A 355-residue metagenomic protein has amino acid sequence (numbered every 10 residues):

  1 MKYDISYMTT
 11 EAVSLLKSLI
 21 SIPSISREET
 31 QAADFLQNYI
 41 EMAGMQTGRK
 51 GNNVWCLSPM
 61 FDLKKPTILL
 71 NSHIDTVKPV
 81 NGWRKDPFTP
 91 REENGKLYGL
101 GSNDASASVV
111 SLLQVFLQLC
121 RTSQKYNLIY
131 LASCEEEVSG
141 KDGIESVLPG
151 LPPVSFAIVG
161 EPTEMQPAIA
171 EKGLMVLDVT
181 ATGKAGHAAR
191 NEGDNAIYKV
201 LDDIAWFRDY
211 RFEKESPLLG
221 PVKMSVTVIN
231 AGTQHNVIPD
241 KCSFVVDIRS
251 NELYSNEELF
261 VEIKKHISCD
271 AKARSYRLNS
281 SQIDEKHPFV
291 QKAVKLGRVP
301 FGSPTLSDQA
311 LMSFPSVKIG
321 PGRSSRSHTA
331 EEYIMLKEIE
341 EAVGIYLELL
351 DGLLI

Functional and structural regions predicted by a protein language model:
M1-P79, K241-V245, L259-E262, L336-E340 (+1 more regions): N-terminal helical capping/dimerization or prosegment-like subdomains of hydrolases acting on amide or phosphate bonds
Y7, I169, V176-I355: Metal-dependent amide/peptide-bond hydrolase catalytic core, centered on the "pita-bread" metallohydrolase fold
K17, Q37, V110-L113, L117 (+4 more regions): Predominant activation on well-ordered alpha-helical scaffold segments within soluble catalytic domains
E41-M45, K50-N52, K64-K65, R121-K125 (+4 more regions): Short glycine/proline-enriched coil/turn segments at helix->beta-strand junctions
Q46-K50, K141, G160, M224-I229 (+1 more regions): Short gly/ser/thr-rich secondary-structure transition/capping motifs
K65-I129: Active-site metal-coordination/substrate-binding segment of hydrolases, especially metallo-dependent peptidases
I68-L70, L131, F156-I158, V317-I319: Hydrophobic/aromatic beta-strand patches that form the interior of the parallel beta-sheet core in alpha/beta enzyme
V109-V176, T180, L354: Acidic/histidine-rich catalytic neighborhood of metal-dependent amide-processing enzymes
